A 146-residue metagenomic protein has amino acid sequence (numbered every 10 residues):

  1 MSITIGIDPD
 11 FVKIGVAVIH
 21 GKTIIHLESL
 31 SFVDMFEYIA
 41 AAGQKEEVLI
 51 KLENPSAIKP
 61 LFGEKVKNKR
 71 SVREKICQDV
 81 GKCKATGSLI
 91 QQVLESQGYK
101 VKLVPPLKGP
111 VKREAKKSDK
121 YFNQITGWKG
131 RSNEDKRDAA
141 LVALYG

Functional and structural regions predicted by a protein language model:
S2-G146: Phosphate- and other anionic-substrate recognition elements at nucleic-acid/protein interfaces
